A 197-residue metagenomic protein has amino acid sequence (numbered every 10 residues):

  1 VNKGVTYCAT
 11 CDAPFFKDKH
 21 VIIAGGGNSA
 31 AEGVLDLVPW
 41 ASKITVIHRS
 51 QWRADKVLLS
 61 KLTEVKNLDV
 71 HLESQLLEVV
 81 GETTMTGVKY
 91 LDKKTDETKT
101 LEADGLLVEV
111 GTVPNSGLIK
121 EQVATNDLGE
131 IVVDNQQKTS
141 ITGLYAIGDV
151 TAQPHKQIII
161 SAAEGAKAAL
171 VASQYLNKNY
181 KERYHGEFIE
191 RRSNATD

Functional and structural regions predicted by a protein language model:
V1-F15, V108-I160, E164, Q174: FAD-site-proximal beta/loop scaffold in flavoenzymes
C11-D12, G33-L35: A generic local secondary-structure boundary/capping motif
D18-V21: Nucleotide donor/acceptor-binding cores
G25-G27: Glycine-rich Rossmann-fold phosphate-binding loop(s) that bind the pyrophosphate of adenine dinucleotide cofactors
A31-G33, I141, V150-D197: A conserved FAD-binding loop/helix module that cradles the flavin
V38-N135, Q174-D197: A Rossmann-like FAD-binding core segment of flavoenzymes
